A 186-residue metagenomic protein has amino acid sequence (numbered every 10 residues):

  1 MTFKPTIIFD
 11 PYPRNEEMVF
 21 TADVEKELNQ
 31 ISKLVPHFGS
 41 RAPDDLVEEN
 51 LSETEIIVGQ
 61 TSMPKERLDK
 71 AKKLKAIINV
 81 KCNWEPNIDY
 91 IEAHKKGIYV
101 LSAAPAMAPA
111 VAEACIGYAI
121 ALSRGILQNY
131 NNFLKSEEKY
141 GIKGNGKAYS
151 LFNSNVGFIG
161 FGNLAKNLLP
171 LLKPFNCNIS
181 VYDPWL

Functional and structural regions predicted by a protein language model:
M1-T54: N-terminal glycine-/charge-rich "phosphate-binding" loop or analogous flexible N-terminal tail
F9, V156-F158: Hydrophobic Val/Ile/Leu positions in short beta-strands of Rossmann-like dinucleotide-binding domains
L28, R67-K73: Short, conserved loop/helix-junction motifs that constitute active-site signature segments in enzyme catalytic cores
V58-Q60, K75-K81, S102: Short beta-strand elements of ligand-binding domains
E85-K96: Rossmann-fold NAD(P)-binding glycine/threonine-rich loop
K96, A103-N155, N167-P170: Phosphate-binding beta-alpha-beta segment of Rossmann-like dinucleotide-binding domains, i.e., the NAD(P)
L164: Hydrophobic/small residue at the entry helix of a nucleotide-binding pocket
P174-L186: NAD(P)-binding Rossmann-fold cofactor-contacting core
